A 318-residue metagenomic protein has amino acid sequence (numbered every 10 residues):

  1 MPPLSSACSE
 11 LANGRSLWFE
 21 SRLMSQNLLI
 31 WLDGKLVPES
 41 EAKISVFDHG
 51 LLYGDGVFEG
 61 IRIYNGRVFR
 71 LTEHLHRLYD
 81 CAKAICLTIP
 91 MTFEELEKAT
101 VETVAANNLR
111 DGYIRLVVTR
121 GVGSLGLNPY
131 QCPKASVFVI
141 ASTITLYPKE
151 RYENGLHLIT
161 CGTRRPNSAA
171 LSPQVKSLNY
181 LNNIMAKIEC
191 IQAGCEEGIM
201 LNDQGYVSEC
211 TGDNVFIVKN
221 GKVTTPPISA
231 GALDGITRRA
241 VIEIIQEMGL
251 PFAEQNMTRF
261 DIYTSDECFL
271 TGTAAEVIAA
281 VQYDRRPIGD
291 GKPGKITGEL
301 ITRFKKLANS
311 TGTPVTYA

Functional and structural regions predicted by a protein language model:
L11: Cationic, low-complexity basic patches in intrinsically disordered or flexible, solvent-exposed regions
W18-I199, D203-Y206, S229, L233 (+1 more regions): Conserved alpha/beta cores of soluble small-molecule-handling proteins
I199, Y206-I228, D234: Glycine- and Gly-Pro-enriched alpha-helical subdomains that act as flexible, kink-prone "lid/hinge" or packing modules
